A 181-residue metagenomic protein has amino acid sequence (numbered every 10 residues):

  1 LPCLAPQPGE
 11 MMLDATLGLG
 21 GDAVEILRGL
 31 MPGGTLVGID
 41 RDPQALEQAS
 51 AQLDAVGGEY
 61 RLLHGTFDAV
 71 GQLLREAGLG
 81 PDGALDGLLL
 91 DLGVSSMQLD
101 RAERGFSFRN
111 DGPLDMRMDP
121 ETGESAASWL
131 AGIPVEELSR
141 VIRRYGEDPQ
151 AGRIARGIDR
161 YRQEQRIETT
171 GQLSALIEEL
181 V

Functional and structural regions predicted by a protein language model:
L1-V181: S-adenosyl-L-methionine-dependent methyltransferase catalytic core, i.e., the SAM/SAH-binding region
